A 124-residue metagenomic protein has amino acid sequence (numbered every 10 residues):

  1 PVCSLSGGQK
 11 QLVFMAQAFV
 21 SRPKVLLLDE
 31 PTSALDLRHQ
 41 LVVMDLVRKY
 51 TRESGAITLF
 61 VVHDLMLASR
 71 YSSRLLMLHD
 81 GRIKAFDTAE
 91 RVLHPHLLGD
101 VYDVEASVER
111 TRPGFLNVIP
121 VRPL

Functional and structural regions predicted by a protein language model:
P1-L5: Conserved ABC ATPase signature
R22: Conserved catalytic motifs of ABC-family nucleotide-binding domains
L26-E30: Catalytic Walker B motif of ABC-type/P-loop ATPase nucleotide-binding domains
L41-S54: Helical segment within the ABC ATPase nucleotide-binding domain
V62-H63: H-loop/switch region of ABC-family ATPase nucleotide-binding domains
D80-G81, D87: Conserved ABC ATPase "signature" C-loop
G99-L124: ABC ATPase nucleotide-binding domains
